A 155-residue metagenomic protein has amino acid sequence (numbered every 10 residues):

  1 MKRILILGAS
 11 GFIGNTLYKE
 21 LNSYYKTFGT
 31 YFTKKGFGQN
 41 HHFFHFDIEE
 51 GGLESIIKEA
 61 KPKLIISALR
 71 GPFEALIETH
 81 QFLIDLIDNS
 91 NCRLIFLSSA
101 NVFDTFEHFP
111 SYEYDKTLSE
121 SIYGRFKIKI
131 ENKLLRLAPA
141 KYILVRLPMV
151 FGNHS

Functional and structural regions predicted by a protein language model:
M1-Y24: N-terminal Rossmann NAD(P)H-binding glycine-rich loop of SDR-like oxidoreductase domains
I4-I6, Y24-F32, I65: Short, hydrophobic beta-strand segments that form beta-sheet elements in well-ordered domains
L7, T30, A68, L94-S99 (+1 more regions): SDR active-site strand-loop-helix element
F32-G51, G71: Rossmann-fold cofactor-recognition segment
I56-I95: NAD(P)-cofactor binding segment of oxidoreductase domains
F82-E120: Conserved Rossmann-fold NAD(P)-dependent oxidoreductase catalytic core, especially the SDR/UDP-sugar
L118-I143: Active-site Tyr-X1-5-Lys
V145-S155: Flexible, glycine-rich beta-alpha linker
